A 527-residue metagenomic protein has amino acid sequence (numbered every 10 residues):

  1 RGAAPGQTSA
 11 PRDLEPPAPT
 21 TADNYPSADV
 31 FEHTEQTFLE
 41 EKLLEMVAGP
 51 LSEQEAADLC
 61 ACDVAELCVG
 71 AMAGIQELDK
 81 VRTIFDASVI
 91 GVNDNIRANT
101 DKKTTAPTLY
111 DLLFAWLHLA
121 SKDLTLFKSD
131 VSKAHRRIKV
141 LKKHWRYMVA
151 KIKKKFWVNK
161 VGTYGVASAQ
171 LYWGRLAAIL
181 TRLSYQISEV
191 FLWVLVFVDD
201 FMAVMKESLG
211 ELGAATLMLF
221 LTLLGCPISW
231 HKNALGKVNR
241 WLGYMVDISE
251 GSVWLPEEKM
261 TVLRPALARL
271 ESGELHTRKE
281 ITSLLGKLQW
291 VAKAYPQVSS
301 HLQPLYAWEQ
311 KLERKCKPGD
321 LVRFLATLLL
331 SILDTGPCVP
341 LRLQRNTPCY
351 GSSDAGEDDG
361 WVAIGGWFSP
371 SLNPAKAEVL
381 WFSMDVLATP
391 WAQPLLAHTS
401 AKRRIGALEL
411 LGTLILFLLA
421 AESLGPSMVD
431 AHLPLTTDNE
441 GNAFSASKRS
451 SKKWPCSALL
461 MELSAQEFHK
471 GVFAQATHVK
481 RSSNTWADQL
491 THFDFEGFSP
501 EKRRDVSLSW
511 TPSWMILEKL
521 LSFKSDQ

Functional and structural regions predicted by a protein language model:
P26, V30-T34, L39, L43-R175 (+2 more regions): Catalytic-core region of right-hand nucleic acid polymerases
F38-E45, K128, Y306-R342: Amphipathic alpha-helical
V92-K102, R137-K139, F191-G225, Y244-L255 (+2 more regions): Catalytic palm subdomain of template-directed nucleic-acid polymerases, centered on the conserved carboxylate motif
K128-S132, G165, S188-E207, K237-M245 (+2 more regions): Catalytic palm active-site di-aspartate
K154-I179, P370-L411, G441-S450: A short, polar/acidic, helix/strand-boundary loop motif
Q170-T216, W230, L416-T437: Active-site palm subdomain of RNA-directed nucleic acid polymerases
L195, F417-T485, H492: RNase H catalytic domain
R240, Y244-S249, G471-D526: C-terminal functional segments of enzyme domains
